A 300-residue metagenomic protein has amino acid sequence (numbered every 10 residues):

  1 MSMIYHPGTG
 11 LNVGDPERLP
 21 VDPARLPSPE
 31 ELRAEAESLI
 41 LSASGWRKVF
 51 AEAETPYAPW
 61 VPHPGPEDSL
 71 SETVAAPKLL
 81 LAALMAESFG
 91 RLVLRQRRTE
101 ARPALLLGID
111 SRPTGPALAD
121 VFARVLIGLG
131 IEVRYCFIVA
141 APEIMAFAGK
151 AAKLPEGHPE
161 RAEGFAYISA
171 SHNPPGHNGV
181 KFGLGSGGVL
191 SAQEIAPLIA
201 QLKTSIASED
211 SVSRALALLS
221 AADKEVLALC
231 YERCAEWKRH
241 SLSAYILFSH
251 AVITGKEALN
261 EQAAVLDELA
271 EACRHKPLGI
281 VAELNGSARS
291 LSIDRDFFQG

Functional and structural regions predicted by a protein language model:
S2-E17, L94-L190: Ferredoxin-reductase
M3-P23, P27-L39, V49, P155-P159 (+1 more regions): Gly/Ser/Thr-enriched, mixed-charge loops and adjacent short helices that form phosphate/oxyanion-binding elements
P27-M85: Catalytic domains of riboflavin
A43, R47, A86-G90, A123 (+4 more regions): Predominant activation on well-ordered alpha-helical scaffold segments within soluble catalytic domains
V74-G90, T114-G115, F137-A141, C234-A258: Phosphate/oxyanion-binding active-site loops and adjacent basic polyanion-contact surfaces
A76-F89, I109-A117, V121, A272-G300: Glycine-rich phosphate/diphosphate-binding loop of Rossmann-like nucleotide-binding domains
A83-L105, K256-K276: Glycine-rich phosphate/diphosphate-binding loops that line cofactor/substrate pockets in enzymes
